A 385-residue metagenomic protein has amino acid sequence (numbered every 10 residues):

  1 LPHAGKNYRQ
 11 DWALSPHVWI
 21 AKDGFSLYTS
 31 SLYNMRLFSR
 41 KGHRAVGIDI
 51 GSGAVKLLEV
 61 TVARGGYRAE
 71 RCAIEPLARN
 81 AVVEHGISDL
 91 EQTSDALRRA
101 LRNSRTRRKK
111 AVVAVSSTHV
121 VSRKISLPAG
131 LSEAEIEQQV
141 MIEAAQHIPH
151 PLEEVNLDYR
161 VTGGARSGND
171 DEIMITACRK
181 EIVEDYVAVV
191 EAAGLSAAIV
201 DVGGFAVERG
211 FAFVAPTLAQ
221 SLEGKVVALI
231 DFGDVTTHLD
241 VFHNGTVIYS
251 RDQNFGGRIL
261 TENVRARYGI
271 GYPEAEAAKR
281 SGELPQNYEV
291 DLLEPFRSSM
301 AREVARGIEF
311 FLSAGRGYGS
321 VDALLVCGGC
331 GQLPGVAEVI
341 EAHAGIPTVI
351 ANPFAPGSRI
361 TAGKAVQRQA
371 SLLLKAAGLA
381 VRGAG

Functional and structural regions predicted by a protein language model:
W19, G24-E143, E184, G194-S196: Non-catalytic, solvent-exposed interaction/assembly segments
Y33, H43-E70, R105-R107, V113 (+1 more regions): Small-residue (GG/TT-enriched) beta-loop-alpha framework at ligand/catalytic clefts
R79-G86, V121-G130, T162-G164, N169-I173 (+5 more regions): Short hinge/gating elements
K110, A114-A215, A323, P353-R359 (+1 more regions): Active-site neighborhood for divalent-cation/phosphate handling
R209, G331, V349-G385: Glycine-rich phosphate-binding/hydrolytic loop that grips phosphoryl groups
E262, A266-R267, A275-D322, C330: Adenine-nucleotide phosphate-binding core of ATP-dependent small-molecule kinases
F296, G319-V349, P353-F354: Glycine-rich phosphate-binding loops at beta-strand->alpha-helix junctions
